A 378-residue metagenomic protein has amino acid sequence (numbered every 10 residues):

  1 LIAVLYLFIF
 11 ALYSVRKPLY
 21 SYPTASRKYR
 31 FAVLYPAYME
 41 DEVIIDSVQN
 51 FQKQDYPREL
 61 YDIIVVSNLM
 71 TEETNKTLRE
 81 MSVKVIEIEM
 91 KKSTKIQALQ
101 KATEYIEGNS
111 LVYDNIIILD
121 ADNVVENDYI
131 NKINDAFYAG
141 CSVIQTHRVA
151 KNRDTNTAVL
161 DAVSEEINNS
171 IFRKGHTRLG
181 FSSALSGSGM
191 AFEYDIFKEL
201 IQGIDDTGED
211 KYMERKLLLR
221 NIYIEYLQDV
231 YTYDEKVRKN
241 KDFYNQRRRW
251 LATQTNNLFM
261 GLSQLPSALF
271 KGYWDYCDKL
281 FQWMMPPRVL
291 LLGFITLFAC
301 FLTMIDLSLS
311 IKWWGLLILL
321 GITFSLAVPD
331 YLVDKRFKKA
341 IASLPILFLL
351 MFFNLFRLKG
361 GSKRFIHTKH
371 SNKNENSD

Functional and structural regions predicted by a protein language model:
L1-Q49: N-proximal low-complexity "stem/linker" segments adjacent to membrane-targeting elements
L12-S14, P23-A25, Q282-S362: Membrane-embedded multi-pass helical conduit in multi-pass membrane proteins, especially envelope-biosynthetic
Y29-A32, D62, Y212: Cell-envelope/extracellular polymer assembly enzymes that use nucleotide-activated donors
Q49-L60: Short, acidic, metal-binding catalytic loop of nucleotide-sugar glycosyltransferases
S67-N75, E89-K92, V124: A conserved acidic beta->alpha catalytic loop
K92-G108, N127-D205, R248, T255 (+1 more regions): Long helical/loop segments within the catalytic core of UDP-sugar-dependent glycosyltransferases, especially the large
S110-V124: Short beta-strand-to-loop acidic/aromatic patch adjacent to the donor-nucleotide binding site
T207-M213: Acidic donor-binding loop at a coil-to-helix junction in glycosyltransferase catalytic cores that engages
